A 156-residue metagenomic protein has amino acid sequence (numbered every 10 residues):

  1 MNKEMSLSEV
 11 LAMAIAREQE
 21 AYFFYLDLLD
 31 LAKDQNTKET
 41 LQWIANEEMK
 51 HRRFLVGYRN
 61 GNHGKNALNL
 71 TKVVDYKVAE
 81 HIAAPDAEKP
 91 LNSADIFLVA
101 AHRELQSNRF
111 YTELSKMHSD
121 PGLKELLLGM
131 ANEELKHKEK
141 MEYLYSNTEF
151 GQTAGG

Functional and structural regions predicted by a protein language model:
M5-A16, Q35-L55, S93-F97, P121-K136: Alpha-helical scaffold segments that form or flank carboxylate-/histidine-based iron centers
A14, D27-L28, V78-H118: Acidic/histidine-rich alpha-helical segments that form the ligand environment of transition-metal centers
A21-Q42, S107-L123: Helix-loop segments that flank and shape redox-cofactor active sites
T37-V74, H137-T148: Conserved alpha-helical segments that form or flank metal/cofactor-binding pockets of metalloenzymes
N60-S93, G155-G156: Carboxylate-rich helix-loop segments that flank metal/cofactor sites and access channels in metalloenzymes
R109-G151: Preference for long, well-ordered alpha-helical segments
